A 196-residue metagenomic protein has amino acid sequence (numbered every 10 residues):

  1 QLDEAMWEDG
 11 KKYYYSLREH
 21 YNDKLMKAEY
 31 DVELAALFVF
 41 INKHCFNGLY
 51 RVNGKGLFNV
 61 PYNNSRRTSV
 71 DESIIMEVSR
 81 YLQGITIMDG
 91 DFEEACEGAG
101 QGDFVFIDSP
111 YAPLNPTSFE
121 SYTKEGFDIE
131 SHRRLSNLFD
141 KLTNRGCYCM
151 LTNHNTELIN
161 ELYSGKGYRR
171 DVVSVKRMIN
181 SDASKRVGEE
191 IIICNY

Functional and structural regions predicted by a protein language model:
Q1-T86: Class I S-adenosyl-L-methionine-dependent methyltransferase module
E33-A36, Q101, V187-E190: A structure-centric signal for secondary-structure junctions around beta-strands
V39-F46, N53, G90-F92, Q101-S118 (+2 more regions): Conserved proline-anchored active-site loop of SAM-dependent methyltransferases that bridges a beta-strand
N42, Y81-G84, Q101, R145-G146 (+1 more regions): Structured helix-beta-strand junction loops
V52-Y62, Y111-R133: Mobile active-site "lid"/loop adjacent to the S-adenosyl-L-methionine
S73-F106: A mid-sequence, solvent-exposed acidic-amphipathic segment
G98, N115, N160: Active-site-proximal flexible loops/turns
A112, K124, D128-Y196: Long, positively charged, glycine-interspersed low-complexity recognition regions
